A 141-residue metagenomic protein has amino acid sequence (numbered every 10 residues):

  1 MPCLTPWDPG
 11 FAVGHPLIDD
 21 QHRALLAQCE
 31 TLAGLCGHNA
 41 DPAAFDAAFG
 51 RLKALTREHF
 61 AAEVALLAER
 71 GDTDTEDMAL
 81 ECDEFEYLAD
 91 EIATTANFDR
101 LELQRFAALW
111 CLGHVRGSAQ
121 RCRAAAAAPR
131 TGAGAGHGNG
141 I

Functional and structural regions predicted by a protein language model:
M1-I141: Small-residue-biased structural context
